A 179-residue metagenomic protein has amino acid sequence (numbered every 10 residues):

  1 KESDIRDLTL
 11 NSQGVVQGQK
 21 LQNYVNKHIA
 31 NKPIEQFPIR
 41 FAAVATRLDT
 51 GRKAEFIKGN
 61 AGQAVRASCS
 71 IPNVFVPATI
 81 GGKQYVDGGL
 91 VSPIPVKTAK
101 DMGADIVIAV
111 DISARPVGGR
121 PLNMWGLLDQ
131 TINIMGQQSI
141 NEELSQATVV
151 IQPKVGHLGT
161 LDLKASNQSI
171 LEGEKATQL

Functional and structural regions predicted by a protein language model:
K1-L179: Patatin-like phospholipase
